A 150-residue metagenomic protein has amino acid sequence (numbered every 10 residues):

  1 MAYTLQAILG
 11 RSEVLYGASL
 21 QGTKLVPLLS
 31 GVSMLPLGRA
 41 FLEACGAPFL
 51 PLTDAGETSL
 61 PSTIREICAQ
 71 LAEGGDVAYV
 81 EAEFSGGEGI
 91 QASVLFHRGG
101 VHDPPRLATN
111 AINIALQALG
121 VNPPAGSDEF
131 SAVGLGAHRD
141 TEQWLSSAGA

Functional and structural regions predicted by a protein language model:
M1-L29, G149: Short, extreme N-terminal segment that most often corresponds to the first beta-strand
V32-A150: Charged interaction segments
